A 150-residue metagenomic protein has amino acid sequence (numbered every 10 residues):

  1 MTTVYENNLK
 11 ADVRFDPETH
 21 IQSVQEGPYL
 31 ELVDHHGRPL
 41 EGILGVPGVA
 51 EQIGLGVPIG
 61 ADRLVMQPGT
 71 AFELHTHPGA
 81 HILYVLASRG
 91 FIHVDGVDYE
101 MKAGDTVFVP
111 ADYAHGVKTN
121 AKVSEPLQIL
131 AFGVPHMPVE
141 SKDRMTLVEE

Functional and structural regions predicted by a protein language model:
M1-P58, R144-E150: A short, N-terminal "cap"/entry segment at the start of jelly-roll beta-barrel domains of the cupin/DSBH fold
G45-V49, G60-H77: Conserved short histidine dyad/triad with adjacent acidic residue
R63-Q67, T76-I92, F132-V134: Short, conserved beta-strand element in jelly-roll/cupin
G96-D112: Short acidic-glycine-tyrosine-enriched beta hairpin
F108, V123-K142: A short hydrophobic beta-strand segment most commonly corresponding to one strand of the jelly-roll/cupin
K118-A121: Asparagine-centered strand-capping/turn motif at beta-strand->loop junctions
